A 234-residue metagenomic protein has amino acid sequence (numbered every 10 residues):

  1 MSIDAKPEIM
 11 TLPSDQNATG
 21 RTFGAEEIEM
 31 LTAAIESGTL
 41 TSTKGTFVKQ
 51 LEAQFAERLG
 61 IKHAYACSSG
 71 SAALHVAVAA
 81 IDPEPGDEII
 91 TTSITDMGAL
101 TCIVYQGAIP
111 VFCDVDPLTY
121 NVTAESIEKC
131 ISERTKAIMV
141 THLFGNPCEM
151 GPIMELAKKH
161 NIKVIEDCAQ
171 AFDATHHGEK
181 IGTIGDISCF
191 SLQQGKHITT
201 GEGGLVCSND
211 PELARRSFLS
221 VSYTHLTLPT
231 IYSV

Functional and structural regions predicted by a protein language model:
M1-A80, E84, Y105, K158 (+1 more regions): Conserved PLP-binding active-site segment in aminotransferase class I/II-type PLP enzymes
A79-C168, T175: PLP-dependent aminotransferase-like
L143-F144, C189-E202, L219-Y223: Active-site PLP-lysine loop of aminotransferase-like
E166-T199: Conserved active-site segment immediately N-terminal to the catalytic lysine that forms the internal aldimine
E212-L226: Active-site C-terminal subdomain of aminotransferase-like
H225-V234: Single conserved hydrophobic/aromatic residue that forms the stacking wall/gate of nucleotide- or nucleobase-binding
